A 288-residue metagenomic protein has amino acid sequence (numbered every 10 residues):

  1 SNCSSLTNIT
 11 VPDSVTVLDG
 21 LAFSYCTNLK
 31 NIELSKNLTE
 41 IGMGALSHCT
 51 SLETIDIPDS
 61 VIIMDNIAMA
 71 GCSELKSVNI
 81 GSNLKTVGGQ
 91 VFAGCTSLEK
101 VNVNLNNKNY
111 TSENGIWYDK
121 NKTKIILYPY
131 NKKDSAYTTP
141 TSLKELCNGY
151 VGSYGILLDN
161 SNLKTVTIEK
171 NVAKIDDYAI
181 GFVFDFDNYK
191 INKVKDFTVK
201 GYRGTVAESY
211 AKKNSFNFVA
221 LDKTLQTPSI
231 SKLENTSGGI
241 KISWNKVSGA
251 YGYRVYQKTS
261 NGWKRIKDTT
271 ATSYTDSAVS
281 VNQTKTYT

Functional and structural regions predicted by a protein language model:
C3-V17, C26-E40, C49-I63, C72-T86 (+5 more regions): Structural signature of tandem-repeat unit edges
C147, Y154-L157, F218-S229, T236: Low-complexity, Pro/Thr/Ser/Gly/Ala-rich linker/spacer regions in secreted, extracellular modular proteins
K223-G249, V281: Pro/Thr/Ser/Gly-rich low-complexity, intrinsically disordered linker/stalk tracts
W244, Y274-S277: Hydrophobic core positions of the immunoglobulin-like beta-sandwich fold
G249-R265: Extracellular low-complexity, O-glycosylation-prone stalks/linkers
R265-A271: Short beta-strand segments within Ig-like beta-sandwich modules, predominantly Fibronectin type-III
D276-T288: Beta-strand-rich modules
